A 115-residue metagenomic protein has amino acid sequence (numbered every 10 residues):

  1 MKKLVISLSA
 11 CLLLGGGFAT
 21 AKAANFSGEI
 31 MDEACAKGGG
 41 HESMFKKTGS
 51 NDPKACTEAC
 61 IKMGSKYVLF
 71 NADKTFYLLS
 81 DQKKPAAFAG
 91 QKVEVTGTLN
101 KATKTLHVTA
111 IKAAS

Functional and structural regions predicted by a protein language model:
M1-S7: Positively charged n-region of N-terminal signal peptides that target proteins for export
S7-G16: Bacterial N-terminal signal peptides
G16-K22: Bacterial Sec-dependent signal peptides at the C-terminal "C-region" and cleavage site
K22-S115: Mature soluble domains of exported/periplasmic/lumenal proteins and thiol-rich metal-chelating peptides
